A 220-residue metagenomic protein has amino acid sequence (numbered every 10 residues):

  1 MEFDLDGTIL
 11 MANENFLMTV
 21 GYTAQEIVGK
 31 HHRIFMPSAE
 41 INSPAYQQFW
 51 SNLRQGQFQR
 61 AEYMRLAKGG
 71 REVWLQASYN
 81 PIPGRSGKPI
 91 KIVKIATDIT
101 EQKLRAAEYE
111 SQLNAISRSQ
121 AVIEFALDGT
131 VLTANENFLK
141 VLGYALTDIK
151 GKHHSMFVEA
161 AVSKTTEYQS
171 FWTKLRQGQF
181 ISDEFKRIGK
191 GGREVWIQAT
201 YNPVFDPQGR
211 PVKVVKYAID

Functional and structural regions predicted by a protein language model:
D6-G7, L127-G129, L139, G192 (+1 more regions): PAS/PAS-like sensory domain loop/N-cap motif
I9-L10, V122, G129-L132: Conserved hydrophobic beta-strand signature of PAS-family and PAS-like sensory domains
F16-I27, F138-K150, Q208: PAS/PAS-like sensory domain cap-loop motif
H31, A39-R71, H153, A161-R193: Terminal output helix/cap of sensory domains in signal transduction proteins
A77-Y79, A96, A199-Y201, K216-A218: Sensory-domain boundary capping and coupling elements
N80-R85, N202-V204: Output-coupling edge of small sensory domains
K88-D98, R210-D220: PAS-family sensory domains
K103-N114: Sensory-domain boundary/capping and coupling elements
